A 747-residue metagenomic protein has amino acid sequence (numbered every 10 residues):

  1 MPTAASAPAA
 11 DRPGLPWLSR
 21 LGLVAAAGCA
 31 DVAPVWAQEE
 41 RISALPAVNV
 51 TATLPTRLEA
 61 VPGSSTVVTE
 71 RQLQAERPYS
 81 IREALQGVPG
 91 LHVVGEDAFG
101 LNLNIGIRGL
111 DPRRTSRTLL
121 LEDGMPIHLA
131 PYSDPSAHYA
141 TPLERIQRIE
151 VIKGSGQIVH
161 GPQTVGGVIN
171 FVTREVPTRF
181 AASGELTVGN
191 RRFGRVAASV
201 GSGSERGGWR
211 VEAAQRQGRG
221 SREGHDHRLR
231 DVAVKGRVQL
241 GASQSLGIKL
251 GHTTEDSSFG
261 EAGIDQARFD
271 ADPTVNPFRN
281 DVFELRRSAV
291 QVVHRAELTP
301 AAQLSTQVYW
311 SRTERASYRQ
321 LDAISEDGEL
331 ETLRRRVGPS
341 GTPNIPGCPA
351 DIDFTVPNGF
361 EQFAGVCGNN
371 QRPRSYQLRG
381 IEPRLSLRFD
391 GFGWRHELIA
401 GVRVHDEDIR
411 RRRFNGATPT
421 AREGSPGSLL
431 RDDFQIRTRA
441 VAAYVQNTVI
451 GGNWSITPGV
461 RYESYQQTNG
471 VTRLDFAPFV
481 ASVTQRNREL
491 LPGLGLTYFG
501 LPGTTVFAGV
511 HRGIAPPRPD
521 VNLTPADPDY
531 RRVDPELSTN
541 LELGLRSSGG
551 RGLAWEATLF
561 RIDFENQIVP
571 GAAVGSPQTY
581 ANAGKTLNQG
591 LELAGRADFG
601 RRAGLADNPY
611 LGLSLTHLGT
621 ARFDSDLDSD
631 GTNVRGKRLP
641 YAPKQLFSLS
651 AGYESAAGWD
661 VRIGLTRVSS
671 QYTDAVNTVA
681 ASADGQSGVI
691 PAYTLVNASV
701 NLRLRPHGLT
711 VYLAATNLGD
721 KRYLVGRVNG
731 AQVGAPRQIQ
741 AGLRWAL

Functional and structural regions predicted by a protein language model:
Q38, V238-Q239, G251, L398 (+5 more regions): Conserved C-terminal beta-signal and adjacent last beta-strands/turns of outer-membrane beta-barrel proteins
E83-M125, L129: Extracytoplasmic beta-strand/coil segments of soluble accessory domains associated with Gram-negative outer-membrane
M125-K153: Short acidic/polar hinge/loop motifs at secondary-structure boundaries that mediate gating or recognition
A181-S183, V188-Q217, R222-G260, D281-Q303 (+1 more regions): Transmembrane beta-barrel wall of Gram-negative outer-membrane proteins
G207, E297, Q303-L321, R410 (+5 more regions): Membrane-embedded beta-barrel scaffold of Gram-negative outer-membrane proteins
S245, L285-T472, G595, L605-N608 (+1 more regions): Face-selective signature of the C-terminal outer-membrane beta-barrel domain
T254-F269, D408-R410, N415, A421-R422 (+9 more regions): Surface-exposed extracellular loop regions of Gram-negative outer-membrane beta-barrel proteins, predominantly
L385-S386, F392, I450-I456, G552-A554 (+3 more regions): Gram-negative outer-membrane beta-barrel transporters
